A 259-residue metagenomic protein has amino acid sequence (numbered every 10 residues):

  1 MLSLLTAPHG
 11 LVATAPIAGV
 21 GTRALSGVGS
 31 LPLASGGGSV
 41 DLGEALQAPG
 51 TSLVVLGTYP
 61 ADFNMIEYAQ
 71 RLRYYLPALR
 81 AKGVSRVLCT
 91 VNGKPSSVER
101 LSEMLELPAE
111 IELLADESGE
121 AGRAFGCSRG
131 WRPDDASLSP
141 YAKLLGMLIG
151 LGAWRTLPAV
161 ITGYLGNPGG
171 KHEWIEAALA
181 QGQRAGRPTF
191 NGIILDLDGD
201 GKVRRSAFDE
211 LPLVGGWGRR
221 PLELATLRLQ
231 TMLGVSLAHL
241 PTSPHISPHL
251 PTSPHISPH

Functional and structural regions predicted by a protein language model:
M1-A13: N-terminal chloroplast transit peptides
L2, T242-S257: Low-complexity proline/serine/threonine-rich segments in eukaryotic and viral proteins
T14-P244, P258-H259: Chalcogenol-based redox active-site neighborhoods
